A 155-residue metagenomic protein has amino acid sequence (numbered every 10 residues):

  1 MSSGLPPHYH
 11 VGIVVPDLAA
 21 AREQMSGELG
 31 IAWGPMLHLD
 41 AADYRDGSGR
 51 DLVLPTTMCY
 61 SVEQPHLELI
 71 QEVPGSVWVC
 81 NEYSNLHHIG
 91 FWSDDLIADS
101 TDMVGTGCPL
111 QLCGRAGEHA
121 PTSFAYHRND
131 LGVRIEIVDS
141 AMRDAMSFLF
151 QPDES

Functional and structural regions predicted by a protein language model:
M1-Y9: A short, surface-exposed helix-loop junction/capping segment
S3, V14-Q64, A98-T122, F148-S155: Core segments of cupin and vicinal oxygen chelate
P7, P55-T57, N85-H87, S123 (+1 more regions): Residues that flank catalytic or metal-binding motifs in active/ligand-binding sites
H8-P16, C59-V62, V79-I97: Vicinal oxygen chelate
L67: Long, contiguous binding/interaction regions
H127-S155: Hydrophobic secondary-structure block in the mid-to-C-terminal portion of proteins
